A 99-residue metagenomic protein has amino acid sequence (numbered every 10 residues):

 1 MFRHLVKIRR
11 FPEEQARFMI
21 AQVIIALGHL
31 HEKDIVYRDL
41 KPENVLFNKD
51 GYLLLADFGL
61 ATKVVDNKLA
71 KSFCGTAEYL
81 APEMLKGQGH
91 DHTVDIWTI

Functional and structural regions predicted by a protein language model:
F2-F11: AlphaC helix of the protein kinase catalytic domain
M19-I20: Activation segment signature within eukaryotic-like protein kinase domains
V36: Conserved catalytic-core element of eukaryotic-like protein kinases
F47-D50: Activation-loop N-terminal segment of eukaryotic-like protein kinases
L54-D57: Pre-DFG segment of protein kinase catalytic domains
K71-L80: Conserved activation segment of eukaryotic-like protein kinases, specifically the C-terminal portion of the activation
E83-T93: Conserved end of the kinase activation segment
